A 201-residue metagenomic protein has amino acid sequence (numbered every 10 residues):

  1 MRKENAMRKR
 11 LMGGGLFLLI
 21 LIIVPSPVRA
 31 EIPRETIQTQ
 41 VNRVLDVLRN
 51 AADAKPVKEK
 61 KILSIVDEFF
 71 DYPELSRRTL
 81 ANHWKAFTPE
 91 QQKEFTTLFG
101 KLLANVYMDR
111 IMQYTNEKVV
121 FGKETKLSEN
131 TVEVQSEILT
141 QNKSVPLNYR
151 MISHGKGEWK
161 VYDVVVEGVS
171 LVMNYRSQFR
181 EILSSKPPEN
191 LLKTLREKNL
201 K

Functional and structural regions predicted by a protein language model:
K3-G15: Bacterial N-terminal signal peptides that target proteins for export
G15-V24: Bacterial N-terminal signal peptides
S26-A30: Sec/Tat signal peptide C-region and signal peptidase I cleavage site
I32-Y107: Early exported N-terminus immediately downstream of N-terminal targeting peptides
F99, K123-K126, I138-T140, M151-S153 (+1 more regions): A mature extracytoplasmic/lumenal domain signature
N105-V145, K198-K201: Surface-exposed, charged secondary-structure patches
P146-M173: Short beta-strand edge/turn micro-motifs at domain boundaries
D163-K201: Low-complexity, intrinsically disordered terminal/linker segments enriched in charged and Gly/Pro repeats
